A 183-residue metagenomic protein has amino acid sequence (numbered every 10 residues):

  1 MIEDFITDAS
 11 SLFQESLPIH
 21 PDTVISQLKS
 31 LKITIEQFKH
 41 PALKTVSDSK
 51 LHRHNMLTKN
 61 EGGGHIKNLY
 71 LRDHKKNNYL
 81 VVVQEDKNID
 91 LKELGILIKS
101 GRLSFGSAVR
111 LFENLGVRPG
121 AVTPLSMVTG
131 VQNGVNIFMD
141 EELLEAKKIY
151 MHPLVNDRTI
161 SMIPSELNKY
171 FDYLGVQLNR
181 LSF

Functional and structural regions predicted by a protein language model:
M1-F183: Extended, low-hydrophobicity, polar/charged segments
